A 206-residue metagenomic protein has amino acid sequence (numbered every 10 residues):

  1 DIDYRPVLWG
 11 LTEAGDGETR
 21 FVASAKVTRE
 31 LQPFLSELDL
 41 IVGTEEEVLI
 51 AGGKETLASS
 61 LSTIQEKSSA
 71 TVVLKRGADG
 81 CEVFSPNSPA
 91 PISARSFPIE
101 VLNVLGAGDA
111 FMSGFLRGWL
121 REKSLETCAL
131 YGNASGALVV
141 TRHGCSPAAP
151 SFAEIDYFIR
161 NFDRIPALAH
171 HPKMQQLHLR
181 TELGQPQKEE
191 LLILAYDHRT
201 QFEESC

Functional and structural regions predicted by a protein language model:
D1, K75, A195: Short beta-strand segments
D1-T63, A70-T71, D79-G80, P86: Conserved beta-alpha-beta core of the PfkB/ribokinase-like small-molecule kinase fold
K26, G53-K173: Conserved phosphate-binding/catalytic region of the ribokinase-like
L35-S36, E66, Q185-K188: Flexible, charged surface loops at secondary-structure boundaries
L40, T71-V73, E189-I193: Structural preference for beta-strand elements that scaffold enzyme active sites
A167-C206: Alpha/beta catalytic barrel-like cores
